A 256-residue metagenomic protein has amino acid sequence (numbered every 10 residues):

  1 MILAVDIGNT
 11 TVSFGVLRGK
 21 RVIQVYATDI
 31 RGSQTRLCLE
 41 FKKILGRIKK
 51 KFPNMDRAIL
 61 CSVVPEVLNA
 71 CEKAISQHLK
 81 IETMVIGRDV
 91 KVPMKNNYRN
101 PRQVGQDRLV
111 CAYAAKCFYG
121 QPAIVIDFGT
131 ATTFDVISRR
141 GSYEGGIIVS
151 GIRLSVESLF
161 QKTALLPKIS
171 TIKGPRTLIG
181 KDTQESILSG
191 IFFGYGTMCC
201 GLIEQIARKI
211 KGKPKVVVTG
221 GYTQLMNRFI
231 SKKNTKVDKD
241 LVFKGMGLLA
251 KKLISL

Functional and structural regions predicted by a protein language model:
M1-I23, A115, Q121-Y143, L159 (+1 more regions): Gly/Thr-rich phosphate-binding beta-strand-loop-beta motif of the actin/hexokinase/Hsp70
M1-K91: N-terminal glycine/serine-rich phosphate-binding loop of ATP-dependent small-molecule kinases, especially carbohydrate
Y26, I30, P175-K215, N227 (+1 more regions): Adenine-nucleotide phosphate-binding core of ATP-dependent small-molecule kinases
G32-T35, V104-Q106, C111-Y113, C117-G120 (+4 more regions): Glycine-rich phosphate-binding loop plus the immediately following alpha-helix
R57, V63-Y119, S231-D240, K244-K251: Glycine-rich phosphate-binding loop and adjoining helix at the ATP-binding site of ATP-dependent phosphoryl-transfer
C61-L68, G212-I230: Glycine-rich phosphate-binding loops at beta-strand->alpha-helix junctions
V67-L68, K91-P93, T132-D135, T223-M226: Short, active-site-adjacent cap segments at secondary-structure transitions
L256: Acidic, glycine-enriched active-site microenvironments
